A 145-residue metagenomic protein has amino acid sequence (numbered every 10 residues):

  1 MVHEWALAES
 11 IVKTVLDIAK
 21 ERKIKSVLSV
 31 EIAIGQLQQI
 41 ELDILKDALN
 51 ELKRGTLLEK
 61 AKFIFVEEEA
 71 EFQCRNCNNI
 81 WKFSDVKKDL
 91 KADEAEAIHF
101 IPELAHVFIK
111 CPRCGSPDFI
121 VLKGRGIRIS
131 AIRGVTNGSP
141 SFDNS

Functional and structural regions predicted by a protein language model:
M1-S29, Q36-S145: N-terminal, polar/charged subdomain of small-to-medium soluble alpha/beta proteins
